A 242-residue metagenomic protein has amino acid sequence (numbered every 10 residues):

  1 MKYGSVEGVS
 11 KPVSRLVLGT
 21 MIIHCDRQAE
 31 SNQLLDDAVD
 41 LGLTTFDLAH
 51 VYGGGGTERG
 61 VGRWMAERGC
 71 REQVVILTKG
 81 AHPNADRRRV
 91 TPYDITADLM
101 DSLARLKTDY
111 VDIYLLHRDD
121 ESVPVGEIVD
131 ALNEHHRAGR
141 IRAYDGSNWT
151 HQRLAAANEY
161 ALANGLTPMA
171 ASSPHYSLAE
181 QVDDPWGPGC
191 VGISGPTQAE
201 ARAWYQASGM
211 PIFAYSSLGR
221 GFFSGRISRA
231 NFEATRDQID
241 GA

Functional and structural regions predicted by a protein language model:
M1-V74, R137: N-terminal binding-site loop/beta-alpha segment at the start of enzyme catalytic domains that lines or forms
L18, F46, V61, I76 (+7 more regions): Conserved, mostly hydrophobic/aromatic
G19-A29, G80-T96, H117-S122: Active-site mouth loops of central-metabolism enzymes
M21-I23, A49-V51, K79-P83, L116-D119 (+3 more regions): Active-site beta-loop-alpha junctions enriched in small/polar residues
D26-A38, V90-L106, A155-E159: Short, acidic/polar
G55-T57, E121-I128: Active-site-adjacent beta->alpha loops and helix N-cap segments on the catalytic face of soluble alpha/beta enzymes
D94-L115, R137, A171: CE4/NodB-like, metal-dependent polysaccharide N-deacetylase domain that modifies extracellular/periplasmic N-acetylated
V125-A242: Beta/alpha (TIM)-barrel catalytic core signal, keyed to glycine-rich beta->alpha loops juxtaposed to Asp/Glu that bind
